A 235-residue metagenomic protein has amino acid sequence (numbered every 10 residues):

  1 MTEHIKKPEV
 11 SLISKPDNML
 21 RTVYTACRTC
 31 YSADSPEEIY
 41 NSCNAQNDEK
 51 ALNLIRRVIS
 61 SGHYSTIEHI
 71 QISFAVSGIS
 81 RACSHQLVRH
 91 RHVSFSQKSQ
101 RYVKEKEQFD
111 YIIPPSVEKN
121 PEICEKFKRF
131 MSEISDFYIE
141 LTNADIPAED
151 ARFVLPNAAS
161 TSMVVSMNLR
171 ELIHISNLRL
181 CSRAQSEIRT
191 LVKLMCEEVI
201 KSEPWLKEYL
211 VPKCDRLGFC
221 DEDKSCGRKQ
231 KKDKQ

Functional and structural regions predicted by a protein language model:
M1-Q235: Family-specific signature for flavin-dependent thymidylate synthase
